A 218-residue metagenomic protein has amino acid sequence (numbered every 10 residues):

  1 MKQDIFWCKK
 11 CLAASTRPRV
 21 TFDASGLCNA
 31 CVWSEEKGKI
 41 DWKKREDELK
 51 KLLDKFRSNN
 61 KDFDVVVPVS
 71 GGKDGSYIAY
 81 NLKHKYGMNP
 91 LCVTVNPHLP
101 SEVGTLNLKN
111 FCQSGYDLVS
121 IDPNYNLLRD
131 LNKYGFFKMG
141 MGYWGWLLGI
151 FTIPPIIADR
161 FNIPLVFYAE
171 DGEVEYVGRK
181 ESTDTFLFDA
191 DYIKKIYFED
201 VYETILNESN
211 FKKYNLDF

Functional and structural regions predicted by a protein language model:
M1-V66, N81-F218: Nucleotide-activated chemistry modules centered on ATP-dependent adenylation/adenylyltransferase
V65-D74: Short, glycine-rich nucleotide/cofactor-binding loops
Y77-I78: Hydrophobic positions on the alpha1 helix immediately C-terminal to the Walker A/P-loop
